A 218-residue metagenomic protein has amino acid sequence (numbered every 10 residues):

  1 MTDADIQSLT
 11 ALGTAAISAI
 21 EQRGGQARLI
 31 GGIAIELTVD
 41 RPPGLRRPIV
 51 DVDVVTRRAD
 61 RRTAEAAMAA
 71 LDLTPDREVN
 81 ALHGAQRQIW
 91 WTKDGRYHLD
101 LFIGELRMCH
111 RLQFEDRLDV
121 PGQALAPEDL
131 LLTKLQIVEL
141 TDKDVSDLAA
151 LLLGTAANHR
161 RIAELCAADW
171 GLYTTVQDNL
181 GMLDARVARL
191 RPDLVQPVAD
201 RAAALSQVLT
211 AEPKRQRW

Functional and structural regions predicted by a protein language model:
M1-D3, T38-V39, A64-P75, D94: Short N-terminal helix-initiation segments at or just after the protein's N-terminus
M1-L29, V39-P48, Y97-L99, I103 (+2 more regions): The feature captures the alpha-helical scaffold/lid subdomain characteristic of nucleotidyltransferase
I6, V54, R58, W91: Short gly/ser-rich anion-binding loops that grip negatively charged ligand groups
G32-I35: Short glycine-enriched loops at secondary-structure junctions
D40-A64, M68, L148: Catalytic metal-binding acidic patch
A69-H110: Conserved catalytic core of two-metal-ion nucleotidyltransferases
